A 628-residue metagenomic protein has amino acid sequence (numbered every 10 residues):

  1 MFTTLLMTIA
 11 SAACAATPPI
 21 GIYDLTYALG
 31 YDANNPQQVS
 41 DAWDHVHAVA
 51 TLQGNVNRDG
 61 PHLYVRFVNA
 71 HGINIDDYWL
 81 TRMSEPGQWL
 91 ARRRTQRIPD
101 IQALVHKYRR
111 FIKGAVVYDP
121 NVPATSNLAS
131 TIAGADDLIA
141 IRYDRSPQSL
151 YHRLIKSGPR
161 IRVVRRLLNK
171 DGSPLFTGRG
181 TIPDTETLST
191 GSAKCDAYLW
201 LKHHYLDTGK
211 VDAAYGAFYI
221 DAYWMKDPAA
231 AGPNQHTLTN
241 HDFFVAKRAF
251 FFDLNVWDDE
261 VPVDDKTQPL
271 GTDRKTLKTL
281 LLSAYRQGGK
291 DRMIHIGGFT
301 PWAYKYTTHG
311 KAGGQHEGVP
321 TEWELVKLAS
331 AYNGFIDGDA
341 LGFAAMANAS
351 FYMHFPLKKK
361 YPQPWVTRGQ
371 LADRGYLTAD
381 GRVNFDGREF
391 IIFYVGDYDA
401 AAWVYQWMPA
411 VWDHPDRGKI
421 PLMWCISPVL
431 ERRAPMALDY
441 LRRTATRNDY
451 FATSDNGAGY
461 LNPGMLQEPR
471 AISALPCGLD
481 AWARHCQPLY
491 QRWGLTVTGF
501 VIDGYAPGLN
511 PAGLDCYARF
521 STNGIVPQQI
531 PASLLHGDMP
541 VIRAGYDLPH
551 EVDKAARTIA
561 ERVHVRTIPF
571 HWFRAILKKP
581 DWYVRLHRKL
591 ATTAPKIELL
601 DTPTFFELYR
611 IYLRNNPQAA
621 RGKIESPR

Functional and structural regions predicted by a protein language model:
M1-A12: Bacterial N-terminal signal peptides
T17-K359: Preference for solvent-exposed, low-hydrophobicity sequence contexts
R58, A115, G271, E431-R432 (+3 more regions): Soluble non-cytosolic domains of exported or imported proteins
D273-P301, I391, G396-Y405, P409 (+3 more regions): Catalytic grooves of carbohydrate-active enzymes
G338-L371, F605-R628: A recurrent domain-boundary module in secreted/ectodomain proteins
A347, A458, A532: Residue-level detector of flexible, active-site-proximal loop/helix-junction positions within diverse enzyme catalytic
S350-R442: Active-site beta->alpha N-cap acidic-glycine motif
S427-P488, R492-L495: Substrate-binding cleft of extracellular glycoside hydrolase catalytic domains
